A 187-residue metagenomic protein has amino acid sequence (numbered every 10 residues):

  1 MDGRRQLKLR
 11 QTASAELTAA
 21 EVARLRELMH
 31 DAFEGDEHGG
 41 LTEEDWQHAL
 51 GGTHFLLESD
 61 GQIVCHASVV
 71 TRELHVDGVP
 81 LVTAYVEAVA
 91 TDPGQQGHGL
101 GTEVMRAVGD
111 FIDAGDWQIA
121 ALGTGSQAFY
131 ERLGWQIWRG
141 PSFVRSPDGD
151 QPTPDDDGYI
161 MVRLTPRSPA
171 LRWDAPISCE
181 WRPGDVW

Functional and structural regions predicted by a protein language model:
M1-A20, P176-V186: Conserved N-terminal entry element of GNAT/NAT acetyltransferase domains
T12-V89: A conserved beta-strand-loop-helix scaffold within acyl/acetyltransferase catalytic domains
S59-G61, G94, L164-S168: Short loop segments at secondary-structure junctions
V69-T71, V104-V108, R139-D148: Short acidic (Asp/Glu) patches
R72-L74, G94, Q127: Short coil/turn motifs at secondary-structure junctions
V86, T91, G97-D110: Conserved acetyl-CoA-binding loop-helix of GNAT-fold acetyltransferases
A114-A120, T124-P152: Conserved active-site alpha-helix within GNAT-family acetyltransferase domains
R145-W187: C-terminal "cap" of GNAT-fold acetyltransferases
